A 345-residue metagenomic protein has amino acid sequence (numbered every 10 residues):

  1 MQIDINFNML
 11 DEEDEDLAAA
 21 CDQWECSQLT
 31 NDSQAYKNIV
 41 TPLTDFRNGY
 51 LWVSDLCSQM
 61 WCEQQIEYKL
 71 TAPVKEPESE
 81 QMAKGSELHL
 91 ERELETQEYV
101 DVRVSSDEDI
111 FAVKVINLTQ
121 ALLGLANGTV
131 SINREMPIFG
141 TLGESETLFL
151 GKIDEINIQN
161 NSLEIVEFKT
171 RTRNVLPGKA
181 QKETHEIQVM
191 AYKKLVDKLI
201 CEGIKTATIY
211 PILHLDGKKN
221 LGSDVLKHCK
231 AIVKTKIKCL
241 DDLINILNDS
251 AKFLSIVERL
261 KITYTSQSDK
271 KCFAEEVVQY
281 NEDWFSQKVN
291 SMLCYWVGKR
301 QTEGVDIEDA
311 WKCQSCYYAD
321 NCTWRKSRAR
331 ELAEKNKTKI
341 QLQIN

Functional and structural regions predicted by a protein language model:
M1-L163, L176: Metal-dependent nuclease catalytic cores that hydrolyze phosphodiester bonds in DNA/RNA, characterized by
L10, D14-D22, C26, S250-I307 (+2 more regions): A broadly conserved sequence feature marking short terminus-proximal activation segments in nucleic acid-centric
C26, T41, D55-K69, Q287-I344: Cysteine-cluster motifs in flexible loop/terminal segments that predominantly coordinate metals
K75-S86, V102-K114, T206-N220, K261-Y264 (+1 more regions): Short alpha-helical "patches" and their helix-cap loops
M82-H89, E186, M190, A310-Q314: Non-catalytic, well-ordered alpha-helical scaffold segments
R92-E95, V196, I200, W296: Hydrophobic, Leu/Ile/Phe/Ala-enriched alpha-helical segments that form helix-helix packing faces
R103-V104, C201-T208, W296-D306: Surface-exposed helix-capping loop/turn segments at secondary-structure junctions
T129-S291: Mg2+/Mn2+-dependent nuclease catalytic core
